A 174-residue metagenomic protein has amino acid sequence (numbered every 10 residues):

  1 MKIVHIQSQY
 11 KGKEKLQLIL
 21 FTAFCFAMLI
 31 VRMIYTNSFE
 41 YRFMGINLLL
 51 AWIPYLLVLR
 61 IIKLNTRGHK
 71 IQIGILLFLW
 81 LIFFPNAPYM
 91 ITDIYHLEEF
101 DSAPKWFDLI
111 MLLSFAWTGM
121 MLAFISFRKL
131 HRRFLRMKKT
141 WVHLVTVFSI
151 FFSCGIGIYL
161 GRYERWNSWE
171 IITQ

Functional and structural regions predicted by a protein language model:
H5-F21: N-terminal membrane topogenic signal
Q9-K11, I61-Q72, R132-V142: Membrane-interface helix-boundary motifs at transmembrane edges
I30-R42, I61-N65: Short, hydrophobic transmembrane alpha-helix segments
N47-K63: Central hydrophobic cores of alpha-helical transmembrane segments in multi-pass inner-membrane proteins across all
K63-R67, Q72, A87-E98: Transmembrane alpha-helix boundary signature
L77-I82, T146-E164: Hydrophobic alpha-helical membrane-insertion segments
D101-F115: Short aromatic-rich membrane-water interface segments that cap or initiate transmembrane helices in multi-pass membrane
E170-Q174: Short, membrane-exposed interhelical loops at transmembrane-helix boundaries
